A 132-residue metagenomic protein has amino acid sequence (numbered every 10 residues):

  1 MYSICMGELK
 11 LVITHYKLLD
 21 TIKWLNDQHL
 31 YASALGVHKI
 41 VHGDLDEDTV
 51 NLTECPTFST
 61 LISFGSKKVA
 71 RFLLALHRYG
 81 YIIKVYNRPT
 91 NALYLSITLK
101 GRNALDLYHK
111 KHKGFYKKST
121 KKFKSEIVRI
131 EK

Functional and structural regions predicted by a protein language model:
M1-K132: Accessory DNA-binding and partner-docking regions appended to nucleic-acid-acting proteins, especially the terminal
